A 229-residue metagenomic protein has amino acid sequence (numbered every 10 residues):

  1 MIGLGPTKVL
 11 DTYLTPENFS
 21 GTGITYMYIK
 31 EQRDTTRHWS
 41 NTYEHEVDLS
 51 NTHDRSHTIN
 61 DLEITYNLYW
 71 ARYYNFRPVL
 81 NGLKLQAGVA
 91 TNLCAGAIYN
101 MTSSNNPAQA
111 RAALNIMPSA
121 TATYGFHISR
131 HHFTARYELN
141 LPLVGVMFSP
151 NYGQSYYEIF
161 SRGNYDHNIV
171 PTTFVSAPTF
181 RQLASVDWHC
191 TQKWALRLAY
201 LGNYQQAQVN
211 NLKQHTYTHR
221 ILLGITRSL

Functional and structural regions predicted by a protein language model:
M1-E44, S50-T52: Short glycine/proline- and aromatic-enriched beta-strand/turn motifs that initiate or cap beta-hairpins
I2-K8, Y43-N51, A87-A97, A122 (+2 more regions): Transmembrane beta-barrel strands of outer-membrane/channel proteins
L10-N18, T52-D61, S103-A110, N168-T172 (+2 more regions): Extracellular loop and loop/strand-boundary signature of outer-membrane beta-barrel proteins
N18-T22, T35, N60-I64, V79 (+3 more regions): Short sequence motifs at beta-strands and strand-loop junctions characteristic of Gram-negative outer-membrane
I24-K30, Y66-W70, P118, A122 (+2 more regions): Membrane-embedded beta-strands of outer-membrane beta-barrel proteins, especially the hydrophobic/small aromatic
E31-N41, N75-L85, H127-T134, Q192-K193: Short loop/turn motifs that connect adjacent beta-strands in outer-membrane beta-barrel proteins
N105-K193, Y204: Outer-membrane beta-barrel transmembrane domain signature
Y217-L229: Outer-membrane beta-barrel "beta-signal"
